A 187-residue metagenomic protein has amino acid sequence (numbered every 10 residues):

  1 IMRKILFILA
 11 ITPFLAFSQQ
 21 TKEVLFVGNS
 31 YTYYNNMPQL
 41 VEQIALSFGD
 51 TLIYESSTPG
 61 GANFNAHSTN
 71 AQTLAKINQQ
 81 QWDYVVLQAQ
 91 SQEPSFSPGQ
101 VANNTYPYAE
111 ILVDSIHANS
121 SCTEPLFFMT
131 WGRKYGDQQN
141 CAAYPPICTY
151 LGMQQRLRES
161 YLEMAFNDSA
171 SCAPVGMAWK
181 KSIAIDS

Functional and structural regions predicted by a protein language model:
K4-F17: Sec-dependent N-terminal signal peptides
I8-L9, Y34, W179: Hydrophobic positions within alpha-helical membrane elements
L15-A16, V41, G136: Hydrophobic alpha-helical membrane context
Q19-Q20, S187: Conserved catalytic region of serine esterases and O-acyltransferases that act on ester linkages in lipids
T21-L25, Y31-H117, S121: Conserved SGNH/GDSL esterase-like catalytic core that processes O-acyl groups on lipids and polysaccharides
K76-S187: Alpha-helical cap/lid subdomain in secreted, periplasmic, or secretory-pathway luminal O-acyl-processing enzymes
